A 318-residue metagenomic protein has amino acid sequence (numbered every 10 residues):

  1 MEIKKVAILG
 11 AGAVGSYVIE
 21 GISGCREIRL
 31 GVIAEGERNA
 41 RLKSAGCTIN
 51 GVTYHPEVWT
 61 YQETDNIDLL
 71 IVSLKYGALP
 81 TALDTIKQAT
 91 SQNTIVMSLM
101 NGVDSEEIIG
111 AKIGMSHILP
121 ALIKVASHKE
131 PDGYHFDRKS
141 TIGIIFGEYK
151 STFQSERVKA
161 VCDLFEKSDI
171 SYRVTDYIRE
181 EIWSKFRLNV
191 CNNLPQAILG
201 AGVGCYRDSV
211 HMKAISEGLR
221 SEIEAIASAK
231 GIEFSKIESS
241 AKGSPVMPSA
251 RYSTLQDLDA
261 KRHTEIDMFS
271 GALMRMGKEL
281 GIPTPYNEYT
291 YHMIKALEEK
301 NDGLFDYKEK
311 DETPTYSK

Functional and structural regions predicted by a protein language model:
M1-H55: NAD(P)+-binding Rossmann beta1-loop-alpha1 motif at the extreme N-terminus of oxidoreductases
E2, E166, E217-K318: NAD(P)-dependent Rossmann-like dehydrogenase/reductase catalytic/cofactor-binding core
A7, R29-G31, M97, I145 (+1 more regions): A structural signal for isolated positions on well-ordered beta-strands in alpha/beta enzyme cores
V18, Q88-A89, K112-H117, D132-F234: Internal alpha-helical scaffold of NAD(P)-dependent oxidoreductase catalytic cores
E20-G24, D84-Q88, A111, G271 (+1 more regions): Short, well-ordered alpha-helices that flank and scaffold nucleotide-derived cofactor binding pockets
A34-G36, T60-Q62, M100, L122 (+3 more regions): Residues at the C-termini of beta-strands that transition into short coil/loop
R38-K43, E106-E107, Q154: Short, charged/polar "capping" segments at the starts of alpha-helices and the immediately preceding loops
N50-H135: Rossmann-like NAD(P)(H) cofactor-binding subdomain of soluble oxidoreductases
